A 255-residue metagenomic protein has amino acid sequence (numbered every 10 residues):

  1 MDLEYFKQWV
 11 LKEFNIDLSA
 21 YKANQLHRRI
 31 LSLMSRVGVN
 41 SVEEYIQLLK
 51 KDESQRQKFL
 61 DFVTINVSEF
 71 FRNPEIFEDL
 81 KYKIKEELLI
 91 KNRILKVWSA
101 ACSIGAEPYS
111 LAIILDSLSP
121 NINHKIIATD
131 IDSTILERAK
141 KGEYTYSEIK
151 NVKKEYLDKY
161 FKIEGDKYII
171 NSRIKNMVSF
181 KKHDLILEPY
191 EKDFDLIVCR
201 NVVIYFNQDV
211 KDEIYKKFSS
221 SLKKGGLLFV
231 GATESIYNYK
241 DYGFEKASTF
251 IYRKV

Functional and structural regions predicted by a protein language model:
D2-L95: Conserved AdoMet
L80, I197, L222: Residue-level signal for inorganic ion chemistry
N92-G105, H124-I127: Conserved class I S-adenosyl-L-methionine
I104-S119: Conserved SAM-binding loop of SAM-dependent methyltransferases across substrates and taxa, primarily the Class I
H124-V198, V202-V210, S235-Y237, R253-V255: Extended basic-aromatic, gly/pro-enriched interface segments that bind polyanionic ligands
D212-K224: A short glycine-rich, Lys/Arg-flanked "PGG" loop and its adjoining helix->strand segment in the class I
G225-A232: Conserved beta-strand signature within the Rossmann-like core of class I S-adenosyl-L-methionine
A247-I251: Short hydrophobic/aromatic beta-strand or adjacent loop that forms the aromatic wall/cage of a ligand/substrate-binding
